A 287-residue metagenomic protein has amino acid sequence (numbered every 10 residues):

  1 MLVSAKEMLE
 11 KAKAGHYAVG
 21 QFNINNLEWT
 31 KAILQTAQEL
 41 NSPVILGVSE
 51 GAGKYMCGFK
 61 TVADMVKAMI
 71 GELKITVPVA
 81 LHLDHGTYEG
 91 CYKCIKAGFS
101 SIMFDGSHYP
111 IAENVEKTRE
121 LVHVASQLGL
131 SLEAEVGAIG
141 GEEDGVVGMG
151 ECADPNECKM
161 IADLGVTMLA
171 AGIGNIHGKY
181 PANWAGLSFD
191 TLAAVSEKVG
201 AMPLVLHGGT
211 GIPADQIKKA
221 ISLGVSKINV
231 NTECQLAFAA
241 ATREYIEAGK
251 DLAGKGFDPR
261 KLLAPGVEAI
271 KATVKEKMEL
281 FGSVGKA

Functional and structural regions predicted by a protein language model:
V3-G15, L27-A52, C57-T76, H85-M202 (+6 more regions): Alpha/beta enzyme core
Y17-N25, E50-K54, K261, P265: A short N-terminal beta->alpha junction/helix N-cap motif
V19-N23, L81-H82, M103, L204-H207 (+1 more regions): Short catalytic-loop micro-motif centered on adjacent basic/acidic residues
Q21, V199, P213, P259: Metal-dependent phosphohydrolase cores
L83-G86, E268, A272: A short, hydrophobic secondary-structure junction motif
I173, G208-T210, T232: Active-site proximal loops enriched in glycine and acidic residues that flank catalytic Cys/His/Asp and coordinate
Y245-D258: Active-site gating loops and adjacent loop-to-helix segments of metal-dependent hydrolytic enzymes
K255-K271: Short, flexible active-site recognition loops that position polar ligands and cofactors
